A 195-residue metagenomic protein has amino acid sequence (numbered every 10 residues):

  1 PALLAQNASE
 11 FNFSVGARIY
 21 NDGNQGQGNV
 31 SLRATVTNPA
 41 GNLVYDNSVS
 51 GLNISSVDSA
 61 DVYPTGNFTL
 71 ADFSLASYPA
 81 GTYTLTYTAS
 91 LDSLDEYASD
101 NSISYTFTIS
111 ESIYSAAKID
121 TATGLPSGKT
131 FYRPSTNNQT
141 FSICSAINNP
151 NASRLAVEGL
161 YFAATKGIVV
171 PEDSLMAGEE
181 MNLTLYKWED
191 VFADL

Functional and structural regions predicted by a protein language model:
N7-N12, G16, D100-V191: Beta-sheet-rich sandwich/jelly-roll-like modules and their strand-loop junctions
F13, V30, G81-L85: Exposed beta-strand face motif in extracellular beta-rich ectodomains
R18-Y20, V36, A89, F162: Hydrophobic beta-strand positions in extracellular immunoglobulin-like domains
N21-Q25, A40, N151, K166-I168: Short, acidic/polar linear motifs in exposed loop/turn regions
N24-N29, V44, L155-V157, G178: Short acidic/proline- and small/hydrophobic-mixed sequence motifs that coincide with surface turns and coil-to-beta
L32-N38, L183-K187: Conserved aromatic beta-strand anchor motif in extracellular beta-sandwich/beta-rich domains
T35-T37, P79, Y83-S99: Enriched for extracellular/lumenal, surface-exposed ectodomains of secreted and cell-surface proteins
G41-P79: Intrinsically disordered, low-complexity Pro/Gly/Ser/Thr-rich segments with frequent PxxP/GP/PP motifs and embedded
